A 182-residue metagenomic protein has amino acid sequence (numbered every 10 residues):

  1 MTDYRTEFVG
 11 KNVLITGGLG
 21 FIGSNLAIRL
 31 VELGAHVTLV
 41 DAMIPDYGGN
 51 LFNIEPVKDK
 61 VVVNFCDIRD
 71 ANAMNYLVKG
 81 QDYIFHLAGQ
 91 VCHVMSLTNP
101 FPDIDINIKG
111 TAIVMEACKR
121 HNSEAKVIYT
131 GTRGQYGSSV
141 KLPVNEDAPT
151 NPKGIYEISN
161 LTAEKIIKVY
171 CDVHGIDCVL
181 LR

Functional and structural regions predicted by a protein language model:
M1-R182: N-terminal Rossmann-like NAD(P)+-binding domain of SDR-like oxidoreductases, especially those catalyzing
